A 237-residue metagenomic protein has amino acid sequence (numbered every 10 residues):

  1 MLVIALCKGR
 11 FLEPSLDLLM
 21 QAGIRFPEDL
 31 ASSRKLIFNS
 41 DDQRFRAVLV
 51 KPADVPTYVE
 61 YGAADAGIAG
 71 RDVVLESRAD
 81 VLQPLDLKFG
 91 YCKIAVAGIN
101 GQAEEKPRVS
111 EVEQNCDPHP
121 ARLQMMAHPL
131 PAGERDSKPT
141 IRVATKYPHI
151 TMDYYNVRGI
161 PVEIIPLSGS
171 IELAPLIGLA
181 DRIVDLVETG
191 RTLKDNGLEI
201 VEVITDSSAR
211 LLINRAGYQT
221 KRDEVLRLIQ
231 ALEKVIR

Functional and structural regions predicted by a protein language model:
M1-M125, P131-R237: Domain-level signature for soluble enzymes in the chorismate/prephenate branch of the shikimate pathway
